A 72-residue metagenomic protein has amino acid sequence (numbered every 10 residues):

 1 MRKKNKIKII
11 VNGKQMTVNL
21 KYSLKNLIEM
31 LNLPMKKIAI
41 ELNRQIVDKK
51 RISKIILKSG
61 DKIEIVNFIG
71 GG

Functional and structural regions predicted by a protein language model:
M1-G71: Ubiquitin-like/PB1-type beta-grasp interaction modules and other compact soluble beta-rich domains
